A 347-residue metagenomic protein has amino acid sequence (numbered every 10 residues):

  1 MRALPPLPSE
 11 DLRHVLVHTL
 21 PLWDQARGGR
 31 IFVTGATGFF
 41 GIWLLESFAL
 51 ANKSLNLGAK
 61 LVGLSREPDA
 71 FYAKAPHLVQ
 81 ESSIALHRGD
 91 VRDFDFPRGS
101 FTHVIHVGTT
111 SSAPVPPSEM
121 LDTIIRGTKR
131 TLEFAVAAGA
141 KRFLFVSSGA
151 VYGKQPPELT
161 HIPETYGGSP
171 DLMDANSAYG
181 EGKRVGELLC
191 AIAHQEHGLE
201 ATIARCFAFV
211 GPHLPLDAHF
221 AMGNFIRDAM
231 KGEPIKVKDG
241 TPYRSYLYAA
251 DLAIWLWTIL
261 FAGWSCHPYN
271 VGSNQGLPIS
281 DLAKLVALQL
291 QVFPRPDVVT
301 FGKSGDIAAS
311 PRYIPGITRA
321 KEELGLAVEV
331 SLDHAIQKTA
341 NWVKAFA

Functional and structural regions predicted by a protein language model:
M1-L7, A85, A229-A347: C-terminal substrate-binding subdomain of Rossmann-fold SDR/epimerase-dehydratase oxidoreductases
M1-Q25, E46, L55-A59, L332-A347: Amphipathic terminal alpha-helices
R30-L50: N-terminal Rossmann NAD(P)H-binding glycine-rich loop of SDR-like oxidoreductase domains
T34, L64, V104-T110, F143-G149 (+1 more regions): SDR active-site strand-loop-helix element
R88-T123: NAD(P)H-binding glycine-rich loop region in Rossmannoid oxidoreductase-like domains and their noncatalytic homologs
R130-S177: Conserved Rossmann-fold NAD(P)-dependent oxidoreductase catalytic core, especially the SDR/UDP-sugar
P156-E164, L188-R244, A249-L260, N274 (+1 more regions): NAD(P)-dependent short-chain dehydrogenase/reductase
A178, G182: Active-site helix of classical SDR
